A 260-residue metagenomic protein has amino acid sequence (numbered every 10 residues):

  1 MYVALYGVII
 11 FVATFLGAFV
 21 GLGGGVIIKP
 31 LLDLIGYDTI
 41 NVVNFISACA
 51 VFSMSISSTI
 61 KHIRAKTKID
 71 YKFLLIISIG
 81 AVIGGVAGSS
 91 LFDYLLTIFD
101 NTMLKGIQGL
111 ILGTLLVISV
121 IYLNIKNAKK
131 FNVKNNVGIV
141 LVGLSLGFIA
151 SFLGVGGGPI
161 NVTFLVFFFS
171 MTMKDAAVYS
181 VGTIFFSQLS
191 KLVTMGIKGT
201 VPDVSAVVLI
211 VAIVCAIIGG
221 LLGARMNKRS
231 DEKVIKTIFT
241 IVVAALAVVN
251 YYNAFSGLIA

Functional and structural regions predicted by a protein language model:
M1-F15, D33-N41, I60-L146, I197-A260: Juxtamembrane transmembrane-helix boundary motif
L16-G25, A150-G158: Short helix-coil transition sites and intra-membrane helix breaks within transmembrane domains of multi-pass
I28-K29, S58-K68, A150-S151, N161-V166 (+1 more regions): Generic transmembrane alpha-helix signature in multi-pass membrane proteins, especially transporters/channels
I28-V42, I160-D175: Interfacial segments of multi-pass membrane proteins
T39-S47, D70-I76, S170-V181: Membrane-interface alpha-helices at helix entry/exit sites of multi-pass transporters
S47-V51, S180, I184, V208-L209 (+1 more regions): Short hydrophobic/aromatic, small-residue-rich stretches within specific transmembrane helices of secondary active
T114, V178-V193, V207: Hydrophobic alpha-helical transmembrane segments of multi-pass integral membrane proteins, especially transporters
K134-K174: Transmembrane alpha-helical segments that form core, pore/gating elements of small-molecule transporters/exporters
